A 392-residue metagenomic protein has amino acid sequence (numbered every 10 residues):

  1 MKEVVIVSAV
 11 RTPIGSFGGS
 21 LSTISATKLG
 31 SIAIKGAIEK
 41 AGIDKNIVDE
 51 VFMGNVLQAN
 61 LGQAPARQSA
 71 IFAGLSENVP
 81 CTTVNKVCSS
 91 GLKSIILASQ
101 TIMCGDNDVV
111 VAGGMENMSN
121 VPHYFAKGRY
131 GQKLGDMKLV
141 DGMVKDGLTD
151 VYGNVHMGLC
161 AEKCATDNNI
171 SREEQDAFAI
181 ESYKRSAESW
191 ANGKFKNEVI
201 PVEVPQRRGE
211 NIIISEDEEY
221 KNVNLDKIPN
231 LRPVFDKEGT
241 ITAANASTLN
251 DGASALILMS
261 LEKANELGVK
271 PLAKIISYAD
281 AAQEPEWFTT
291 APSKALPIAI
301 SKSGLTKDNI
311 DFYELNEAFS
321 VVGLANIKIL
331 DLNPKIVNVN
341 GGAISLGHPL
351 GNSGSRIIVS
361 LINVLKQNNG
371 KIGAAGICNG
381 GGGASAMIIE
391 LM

Functional and structural regions predicted by a protein language model:
M1-L61, P65-A73, E77-P80, C160-R172 (+5 more regions): Conserved active-site "lid/cap" helical segment
M1-S25, L225-T290, K294, S301 (+3 more regions): Condensing-enzyme catalytic core mediating Claisen C-C bond formation in acyl metabolism
R11-T12, T23-I32, K40, E174-L261 (+3 more regions): N-terminal extracellular/periplasmic Venus flytrap/periplasmic-binding protein-like
N55-V109, V151-H156, N222-T248, I329-R356 (+2 more regions): Conserved catalytic cysteine-centered active-site region of acyl-thioester-dependent Claisen-condensing enzymes
K86-E116, A165-K194, A255-E262, I327 (+2 more regions): Active-site-proximal alpha-helical scaffold in enzymes
V109-K163: Flexible glycine-/small-residue-enriched beta->alpha junction loops that bind anionic phosphate/pyrophosphate groups
C160-E162, F195-I200, Q206, I276-S345: Active-site pocket-lining segment
